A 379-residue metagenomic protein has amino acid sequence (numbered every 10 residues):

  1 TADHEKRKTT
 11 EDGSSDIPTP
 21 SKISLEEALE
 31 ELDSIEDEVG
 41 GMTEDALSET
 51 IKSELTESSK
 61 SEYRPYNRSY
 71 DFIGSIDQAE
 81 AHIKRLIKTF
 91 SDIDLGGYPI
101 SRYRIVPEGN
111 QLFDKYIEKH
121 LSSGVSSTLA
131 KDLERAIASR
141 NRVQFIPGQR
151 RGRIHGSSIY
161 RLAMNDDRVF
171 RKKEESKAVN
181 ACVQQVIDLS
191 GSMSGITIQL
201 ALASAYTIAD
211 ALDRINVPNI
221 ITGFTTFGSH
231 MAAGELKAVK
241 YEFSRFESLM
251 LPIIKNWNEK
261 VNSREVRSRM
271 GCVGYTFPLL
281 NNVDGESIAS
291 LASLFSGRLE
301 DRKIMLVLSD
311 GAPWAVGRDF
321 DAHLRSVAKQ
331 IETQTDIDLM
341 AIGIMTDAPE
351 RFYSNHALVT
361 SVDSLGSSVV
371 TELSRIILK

Functional and structural regions predicted by a protein language model:
T1-K8: Noncatalytic N-terminal accessory/assembly modules of large enzymes
K8-T10, V179: Residue-level detector of intrinsically disordered/flexible regions characterized by low predicted structural confidence
T10, P20-L32: Non-catalytic protein-protein interaction scaffold segments in large eukaryotic complex-forming proteins
A28-E30, S34, E49, S53-K379: Acidic, glycine-rich A-domain
